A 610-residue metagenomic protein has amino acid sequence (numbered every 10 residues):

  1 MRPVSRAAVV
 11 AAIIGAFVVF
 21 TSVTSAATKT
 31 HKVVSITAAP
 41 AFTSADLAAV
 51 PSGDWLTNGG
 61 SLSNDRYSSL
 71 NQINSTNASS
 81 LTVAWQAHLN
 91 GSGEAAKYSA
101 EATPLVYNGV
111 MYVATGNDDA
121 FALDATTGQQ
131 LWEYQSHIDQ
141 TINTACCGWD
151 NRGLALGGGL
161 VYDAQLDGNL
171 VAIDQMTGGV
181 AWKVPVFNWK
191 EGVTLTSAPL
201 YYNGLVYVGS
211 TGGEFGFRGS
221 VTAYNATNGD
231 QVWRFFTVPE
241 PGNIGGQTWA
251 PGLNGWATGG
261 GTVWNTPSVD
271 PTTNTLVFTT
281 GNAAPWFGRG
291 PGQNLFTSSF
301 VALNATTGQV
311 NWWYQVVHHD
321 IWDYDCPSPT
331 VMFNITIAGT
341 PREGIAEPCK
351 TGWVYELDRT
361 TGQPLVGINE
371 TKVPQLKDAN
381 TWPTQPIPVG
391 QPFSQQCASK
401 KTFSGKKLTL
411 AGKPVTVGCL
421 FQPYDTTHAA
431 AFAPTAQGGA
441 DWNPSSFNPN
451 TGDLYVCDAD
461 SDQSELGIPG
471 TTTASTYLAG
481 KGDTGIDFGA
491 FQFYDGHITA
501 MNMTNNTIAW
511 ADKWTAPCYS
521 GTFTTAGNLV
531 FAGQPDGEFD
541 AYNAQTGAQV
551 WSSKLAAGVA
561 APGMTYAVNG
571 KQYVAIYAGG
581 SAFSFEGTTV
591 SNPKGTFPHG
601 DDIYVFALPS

Functional and structural regions predicted by a protein language model:
A27-A95, Q129-N143, G179-N188, D230-E240 (+10 more regions): Aromatic (tryptophan-biased) beta-strands that constitute blades/sheets of beta-rich domains
W55-G59, K97-D119, T144-N169, T194-R218 (+8 more regions): Repeat-blade elements of multi-bladed beta-propeller folds
A87-L105, M111, G116-G158, N188 (+4 more regions): Blade-loop segments of beta-propeller domains
E101-N117, F121, A125, G438-S553 (+1 more regions): C-terminal substrate/ligand-recognition segments
I173-G178, G219-Q231, Q293-Q309, V354-G362 (+2 more regions): Beta-propeller blade signature
V208-G219, F278-L295, D460-F491, G579-T596: Short, conserved, GDST-rich strand-edge loop motifs in beta-rich repeat architectures
V317-V331, N369-L376, F432-G439, D512-G521 (+2 more regions): Conserved blade-ending motifs and adjacent loop-strand segments that build the rim/top face of beta-propeller domains
M564-S610: Blade-level signature of beta-propeller repeat domains, shared across WD40, Kelch, NHL, RCC1 and BNR/Asp-box propellers
